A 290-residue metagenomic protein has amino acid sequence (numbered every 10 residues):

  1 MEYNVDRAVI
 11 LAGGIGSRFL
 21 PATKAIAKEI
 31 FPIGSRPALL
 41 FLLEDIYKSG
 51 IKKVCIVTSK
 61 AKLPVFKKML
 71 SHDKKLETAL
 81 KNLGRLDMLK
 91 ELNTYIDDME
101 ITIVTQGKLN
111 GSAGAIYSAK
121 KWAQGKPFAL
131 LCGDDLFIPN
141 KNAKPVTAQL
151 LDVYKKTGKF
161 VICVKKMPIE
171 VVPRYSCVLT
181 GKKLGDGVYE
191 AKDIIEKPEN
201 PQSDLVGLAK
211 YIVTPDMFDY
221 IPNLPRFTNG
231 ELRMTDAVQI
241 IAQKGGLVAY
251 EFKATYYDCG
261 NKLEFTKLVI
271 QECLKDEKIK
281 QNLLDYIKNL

Functional and structural regions predicted by a protein language model:
M1-I10, R18, R36-L130: Conserved N-terminal catalytic core of the sugar/cofactor nucleotidyltransferase
E2-V5, T180, G187-E190, I194 (+1 more regions): Conserved alpha/beta core of the MobA/IspD/sugar-nucleotide pyrophosphorylase nucleotidyltransferase superfamily
G13, T58-S59, G133, K165: Cofactor-binding loop segments of dinucleotide-utilizing enzymes, especially the Rossmann-like FAD- and NAD(P)+-binding
I15, D135, K262: Active-site metal-binding loops of divalent metal-dependent hydrolases
A25-L40: Short catalytic helix/loop segments, enriched in acidic residues and glycine and frequently bearing histidine
K48, S71, K121-Q124, K155-K159 (+5 more regions): Generic secondary-structure signature for well-ordered alpha-helical cores
D87-M99, V153, K182-V188, I240-A242: Short, conserved catalytic or adaptor-binding loops enriched in Gly and charged residues
I138-D219, L224, T228: Conserved core of the sugar-phosphate nucleotidyltransferase
